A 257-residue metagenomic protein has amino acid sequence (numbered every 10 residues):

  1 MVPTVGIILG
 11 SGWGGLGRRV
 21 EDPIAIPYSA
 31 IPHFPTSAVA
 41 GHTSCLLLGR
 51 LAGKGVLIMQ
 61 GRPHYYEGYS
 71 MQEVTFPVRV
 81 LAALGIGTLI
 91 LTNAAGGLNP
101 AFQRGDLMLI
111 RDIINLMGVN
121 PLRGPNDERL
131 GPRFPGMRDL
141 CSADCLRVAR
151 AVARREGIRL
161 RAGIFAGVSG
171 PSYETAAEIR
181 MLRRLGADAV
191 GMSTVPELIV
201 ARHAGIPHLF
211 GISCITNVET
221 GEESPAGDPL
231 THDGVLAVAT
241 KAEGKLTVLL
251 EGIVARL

Functional and structural regions predicted by a protein language model:
M1-M137: Metabolite-binding pocket within alpha/beta catalytic cores that recognizes anionic/polar moieties
L81-G85, R183, R202: Non-catalytic positions within long, well-ordered alpha-helices that form the structural scaffold/packing of enzyme
G87-T88, D188, P207: Short acidic/polar active-site loop segments enriched in Thr and Asp
L130-C141, R147, G167-S169, I179 (+2 more regions): Polyanion-binding loop/helix "lid" in catalytic or ligand-binding cores
L146, A151-D188, A255-L257: Active-site/ligand-binding-proximal alpha/beta "capping" segment
M192-G234: Zn-dependent metallopeptidase/amidohydrolase metal-coordination segment
E219-L257: His/Asp/Glu-rich mid-to-C-terminal helical/loop segments that flank catalytic regions of hydrolases
